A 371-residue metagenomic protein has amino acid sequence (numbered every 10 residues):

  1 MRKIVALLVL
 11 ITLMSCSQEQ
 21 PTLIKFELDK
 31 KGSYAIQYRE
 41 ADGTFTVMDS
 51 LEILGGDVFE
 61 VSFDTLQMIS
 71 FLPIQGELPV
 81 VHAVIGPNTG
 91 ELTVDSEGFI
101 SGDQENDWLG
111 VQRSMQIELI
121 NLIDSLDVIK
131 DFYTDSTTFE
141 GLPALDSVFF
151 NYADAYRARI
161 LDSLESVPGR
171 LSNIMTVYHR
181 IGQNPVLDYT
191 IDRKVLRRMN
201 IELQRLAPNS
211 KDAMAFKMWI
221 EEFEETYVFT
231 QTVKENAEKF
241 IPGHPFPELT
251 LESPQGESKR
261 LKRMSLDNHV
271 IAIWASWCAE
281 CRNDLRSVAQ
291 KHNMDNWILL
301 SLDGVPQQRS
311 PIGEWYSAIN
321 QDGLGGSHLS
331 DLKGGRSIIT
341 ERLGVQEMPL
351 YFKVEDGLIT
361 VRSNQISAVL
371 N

Functional and structural regions predicted by a protein language model:
I4-L13: Sec-dependent N-terminal signal peptides
C16-S163: A non-transmembrane, solvent-exposed segment enriched in polar/low-complexity residues
G55, L324, D331-N371: Thiol/disulfide oxidoreductase modules built on the thioredoxin-like
P143-V148, N184-K194: Short coil/turn connectors between adjacent alpha-helices in alpha-solenoid helical repeat scaffolds
P168-N184: Amphipathic alpha-helical repeat scaffolds of TPR domains
K194, R198-E252, K262-M264, G313-S317: N-proximal helix/coil linker or "cap" segments that precede and/or mark the start of modular domains
E257-K291, I298-L300: Short active-site neighborhood of thiol/selenol oxidoreductases, capturing the structured segment around
R282-D322, G334-T340: Structural microenvironment flanking redox-active thiols in thiol-disulfide oxidoreductases
